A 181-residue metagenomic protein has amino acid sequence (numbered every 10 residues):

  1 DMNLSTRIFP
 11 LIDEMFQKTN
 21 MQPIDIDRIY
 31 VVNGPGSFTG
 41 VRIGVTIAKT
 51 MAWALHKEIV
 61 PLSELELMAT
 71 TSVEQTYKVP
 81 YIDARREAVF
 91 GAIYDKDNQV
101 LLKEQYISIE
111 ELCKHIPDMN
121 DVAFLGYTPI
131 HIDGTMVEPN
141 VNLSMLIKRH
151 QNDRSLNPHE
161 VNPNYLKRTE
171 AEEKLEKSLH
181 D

Functional and structural regions predicted by a protein language model:
D1-V31: N-terminal beta-alpha supersecondary unit
M2-P10, F38, R42, T46 (+1 more regions): Residues at secondary-structure transition points
T6, V60-D181: Oxyanion-binding and handling regions
I12, I47-M51, A69, I147: Buried hydrophobic packing segments
R28-I59: DPxDG-like acidic metal-binding loop motif
